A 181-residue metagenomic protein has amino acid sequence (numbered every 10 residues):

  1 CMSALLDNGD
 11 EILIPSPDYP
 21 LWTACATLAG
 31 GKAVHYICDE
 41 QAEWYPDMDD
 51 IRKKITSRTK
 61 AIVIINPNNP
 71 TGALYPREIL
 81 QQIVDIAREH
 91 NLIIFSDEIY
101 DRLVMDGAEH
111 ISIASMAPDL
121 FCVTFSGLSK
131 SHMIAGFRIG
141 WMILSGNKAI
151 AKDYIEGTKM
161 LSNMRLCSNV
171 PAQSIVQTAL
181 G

Functional and structural regions predicted by a protein language model:
C1-E11: Phosphate-binding glycine-rich loop
A4, A24-A26, I86: Hydrophobic/aromatic ligand-binding patch that stacks against planar heteroaromatic rings of cofactors or nucleotides
D18-W22: Conserved coil-to-alpha-helix start sites within the AMP-binding
T27-V34: A short helix-loop-beta submotif of the ANL/AMP-binding
A29, E89-H90, L120: Helix C-cap/helix->beta junction micro-motif
V34, D39-A108: Active-site phosphate-binding strand-loop segment of PLP-dependent enzymes
S115-G181: Conserved core segment of the aminotransferase class I/II
